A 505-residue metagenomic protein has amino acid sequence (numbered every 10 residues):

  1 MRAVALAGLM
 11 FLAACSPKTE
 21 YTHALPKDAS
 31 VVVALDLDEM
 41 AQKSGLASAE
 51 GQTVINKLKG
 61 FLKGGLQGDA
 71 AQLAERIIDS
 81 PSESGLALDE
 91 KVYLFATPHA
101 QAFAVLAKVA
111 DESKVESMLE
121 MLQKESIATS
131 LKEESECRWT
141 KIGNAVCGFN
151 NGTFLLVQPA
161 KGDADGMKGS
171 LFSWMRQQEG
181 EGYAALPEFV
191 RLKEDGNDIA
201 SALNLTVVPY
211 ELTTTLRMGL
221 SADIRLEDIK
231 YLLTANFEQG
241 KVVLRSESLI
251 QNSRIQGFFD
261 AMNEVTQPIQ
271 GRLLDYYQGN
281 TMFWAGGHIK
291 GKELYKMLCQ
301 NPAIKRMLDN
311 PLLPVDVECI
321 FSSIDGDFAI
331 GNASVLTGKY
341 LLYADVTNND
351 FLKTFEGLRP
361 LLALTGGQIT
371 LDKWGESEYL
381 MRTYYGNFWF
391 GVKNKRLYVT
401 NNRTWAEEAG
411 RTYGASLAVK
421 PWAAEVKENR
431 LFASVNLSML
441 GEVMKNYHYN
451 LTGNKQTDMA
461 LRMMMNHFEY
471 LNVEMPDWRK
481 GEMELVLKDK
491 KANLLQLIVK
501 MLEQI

Functional and structural regions predicted by a protein language model:
M1-A13: Sec-dependent bacterial lipoprotein signal peptides
C15-K141, A184-G338, F355-G357, I498-I505: Structural boundary/hinge residues at secondary-structure and domain interfaces
G51-E90, Q123-Q239, N310-P314, E318 (+2 more regions): An internal, short helix-loop-strand segment that often contains or flanks glycine-aspartate motifs
A107, P159, S246-Q251, M483-D489: Short, hydrophobic/aromatic-enriched beta-strand segments in well-ordered soluble domains
V109-K114, A160-D163, T347-D350, N402-A406: Helix N-cap motif at beta-to-alpha junctions
K353-L380: Beta-propeller and related beta-repeat scaffolds in trafficking/envelope systems
E474-I505: Hydrophobic, glycine-enriched assembly/anchoring segments
